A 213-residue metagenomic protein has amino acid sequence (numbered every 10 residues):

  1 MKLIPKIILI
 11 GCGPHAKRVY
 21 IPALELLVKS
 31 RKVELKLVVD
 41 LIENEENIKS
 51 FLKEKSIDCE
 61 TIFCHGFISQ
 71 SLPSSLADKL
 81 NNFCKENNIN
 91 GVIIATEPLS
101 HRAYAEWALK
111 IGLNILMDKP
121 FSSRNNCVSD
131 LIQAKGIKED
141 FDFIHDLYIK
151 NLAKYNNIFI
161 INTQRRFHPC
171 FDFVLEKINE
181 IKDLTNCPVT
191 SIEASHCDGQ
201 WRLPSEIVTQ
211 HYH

Functional and structural regions predicted by a protein language model:
M1-I111, V128-H145: N-terminal glycine-/serine-/threonine-rich beta1-alpha1-beta2 phosphate-ribose binding loop of Rossmann-like
N90, L113, Y155-F159: Short, well-ordered coil/turn segments that N-cap beta-strands
A95, D118, I160-N162: A cross-family glycoside hydrolase active-site/sugar-binding cleft signature
L109, I149, A153: Anion (oxyanion) recognition and catalysis
G112-N114, D118-F121: Short helix/strand-capping hinge loops at secondary-structure junctions that flank key functional elements
K119-P120, N126-C127, T163-R165: Short strand-turn motif at the edge of the Rossmann-like AdoMet-binding core
S123-N125, D130-E139, L184-D198: Short, flexible helix-coil linker/hinge segments at the edges of structured domains or between repeats
A153-I160, R165-H213: Predominantly a Rossmann-like dinucleotide-binding segment in NAD(P)-dependent oxidoreductases
